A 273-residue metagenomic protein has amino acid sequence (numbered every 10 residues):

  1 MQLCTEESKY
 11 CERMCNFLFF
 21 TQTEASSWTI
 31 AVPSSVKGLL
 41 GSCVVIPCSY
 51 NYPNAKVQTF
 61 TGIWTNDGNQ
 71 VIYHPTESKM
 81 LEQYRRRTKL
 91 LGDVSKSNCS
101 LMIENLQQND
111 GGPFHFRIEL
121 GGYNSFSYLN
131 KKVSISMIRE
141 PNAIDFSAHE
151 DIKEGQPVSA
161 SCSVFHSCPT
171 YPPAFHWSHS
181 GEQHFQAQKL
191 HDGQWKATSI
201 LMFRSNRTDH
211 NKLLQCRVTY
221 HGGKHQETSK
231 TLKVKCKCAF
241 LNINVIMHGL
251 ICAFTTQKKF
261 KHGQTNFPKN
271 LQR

Functional and structural regions predicted by a protein language model:
M1-V36, L40-S42, G62, L250 (+1 more regions): N-terminal Sec-dependent signal peptide, specifically the hydrophobic helical h-region
F17-I30, T65-Q70, N130-F146, S178-H184 (+3 more regions): Flexible inter-domain hinge/linker segments at boundaries of tandem extracellular adhesion modules
S34-S35, R86-N109, L120-G122, A148-D151 (+4 more regions): Extracellular beta-strand/loop-rich beta-sandwich domains predominantly from IgSF
V36-S42, E150-Q156, C168: Short, solvent-exposed loop/linker segments at the N-terminal edge of repeated beta-sheet extracellular domains
V44, N109-I118, V158-A160, P173 (+1 more regions): Conserved Ig-like domain signature around the intradomain disulfide
V45-N51, S159-F165: Short edge beta-strand/loop segments characteristic of extracellular beta-sandwich folds
C48, W64, F114-R117, C162 (+4 more regions): Core motif of extracellular immunoglobulin-like domains
N51-R87, C168-Q186, G263, F267 (+1 more regions): N-terminal V-set
